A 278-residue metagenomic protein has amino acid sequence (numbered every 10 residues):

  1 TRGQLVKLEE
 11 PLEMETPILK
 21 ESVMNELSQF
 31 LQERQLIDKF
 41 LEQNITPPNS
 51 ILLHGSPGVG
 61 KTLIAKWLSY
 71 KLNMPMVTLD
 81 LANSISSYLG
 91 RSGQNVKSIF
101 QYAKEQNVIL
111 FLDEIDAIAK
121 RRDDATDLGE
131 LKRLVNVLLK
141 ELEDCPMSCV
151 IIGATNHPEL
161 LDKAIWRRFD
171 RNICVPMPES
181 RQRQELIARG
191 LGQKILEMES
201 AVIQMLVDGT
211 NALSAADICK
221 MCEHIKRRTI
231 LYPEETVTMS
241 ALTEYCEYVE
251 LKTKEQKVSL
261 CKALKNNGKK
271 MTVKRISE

Functional and structural regions predicted by a protein language model:
T1-P17, R181, E185-E278: C-terminal alpha-helical "lid" subdomain
K7-T16, L27, Q32, L36-I37: Flexible nucleotide-interacting loop at or near the entrance of a catalytic core
S22-E26, Q32-A201: Walker A/P-loop NTP-binding motif of AAA+ ATPase domains
